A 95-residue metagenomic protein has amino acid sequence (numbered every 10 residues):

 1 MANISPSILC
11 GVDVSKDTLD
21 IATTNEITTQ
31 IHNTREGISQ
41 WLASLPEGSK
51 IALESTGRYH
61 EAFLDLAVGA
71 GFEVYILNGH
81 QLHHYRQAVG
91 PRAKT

Functional and structural regions predicted by a protein language model:
M1-T95: Phosphate- and other anionic-substrate recognition elements at nucleic-acid/protein interfaces
